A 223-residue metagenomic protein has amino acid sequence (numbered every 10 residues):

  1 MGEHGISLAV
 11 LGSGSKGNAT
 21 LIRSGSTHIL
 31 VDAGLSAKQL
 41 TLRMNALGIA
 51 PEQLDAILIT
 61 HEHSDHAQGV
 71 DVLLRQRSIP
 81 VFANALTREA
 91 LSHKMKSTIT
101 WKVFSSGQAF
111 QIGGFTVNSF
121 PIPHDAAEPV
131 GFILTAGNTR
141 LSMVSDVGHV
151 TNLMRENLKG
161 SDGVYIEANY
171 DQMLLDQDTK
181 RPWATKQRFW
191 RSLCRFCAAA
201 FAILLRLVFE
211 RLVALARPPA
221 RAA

Functional and structural regions predicted by a protein language model:
M1-L47, V130-D146, G163, L215-R217: Conserved beta-strand hairpin/beta-sheet module of binuclear metal-dependent hydrolase folds, prominently
T27, Q76-P80, E210-L215: A short helix->loop->beta-strand "cap" motif at the edges of active sites that frequently abuts
V31-G34, L54-E62, F82-A85, S142-S145 (+2 more regions): Active-site neighborhood of phospho(di)ester-bond hydrolases with catalytic His/Asp-centered motifs
K38-A83: Active-site metal-binding motif and surrounding structural segment of the metallo-beta-lactamase
Q53, I112, K159-G160: Alpha-helix C-terminal capping/helix-to-coil transition sites in glycosyltransferase folds
N84-T139: Metallo-beta-lactamase
M143-R155: Active-site glycine- and acidic-residue-rich loops that bind and position anionic ligands or nucleotide-like cofactors
N152-A223: Cap/insert and terminal regions of metallo-dependent hydrolase folds
